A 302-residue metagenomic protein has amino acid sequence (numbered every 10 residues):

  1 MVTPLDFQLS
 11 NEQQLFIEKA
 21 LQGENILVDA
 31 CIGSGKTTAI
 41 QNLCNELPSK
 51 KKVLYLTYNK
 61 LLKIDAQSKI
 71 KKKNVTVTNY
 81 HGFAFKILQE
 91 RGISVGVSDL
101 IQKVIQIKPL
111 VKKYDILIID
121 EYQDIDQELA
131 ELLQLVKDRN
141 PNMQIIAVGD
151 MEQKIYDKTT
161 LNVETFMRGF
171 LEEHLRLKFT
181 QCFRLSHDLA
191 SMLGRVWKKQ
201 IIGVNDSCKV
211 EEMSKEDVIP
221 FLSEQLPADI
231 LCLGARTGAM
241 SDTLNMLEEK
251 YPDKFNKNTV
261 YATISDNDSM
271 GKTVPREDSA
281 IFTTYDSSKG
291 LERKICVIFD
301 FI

Functional and structural regions predicted by a protein language model:
L5-D6, N11-E12, Q22-E46, K50-K52 (+4 more regions): Conserved helicase motor core of SF1/SF2 NTP-dependent helicases
L15-K19: Short alpha-helical "packing" element that flanks the helix-turn-helix/winged-helix DNA-binding module
A20, G96-D115, V136-R139, E292: Short basic/glycine-enriched coil/helix segment immediately N-terminal to the Walker B
L56-D65, K69-V104: Inter-Walker segment of RecA-like/P-loop motor cores
K73-V75, E248-T259: Structural alpha-beta junctions
S98-I105, T259-G271: Charged, glycine/proline-rich intrinsically disordered loops and linkers
